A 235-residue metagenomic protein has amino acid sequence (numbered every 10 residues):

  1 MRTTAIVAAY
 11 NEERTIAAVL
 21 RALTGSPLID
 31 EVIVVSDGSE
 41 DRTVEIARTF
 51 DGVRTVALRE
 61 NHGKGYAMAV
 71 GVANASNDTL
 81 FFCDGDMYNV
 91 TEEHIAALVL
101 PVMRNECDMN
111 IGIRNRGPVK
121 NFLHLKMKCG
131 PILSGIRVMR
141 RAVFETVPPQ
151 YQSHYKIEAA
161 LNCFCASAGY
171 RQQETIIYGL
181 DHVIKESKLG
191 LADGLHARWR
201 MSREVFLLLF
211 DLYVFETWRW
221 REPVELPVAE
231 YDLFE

Functional and structural regions predicted by a protein language model:
R2-T4, E31, A160: Cell-envelope/extracellular polymer assembly enzymes that use nucleotide-activated donors
N11-G25: Short, well-formed alpha-helical segments that are part of the catalytic scaffolds of diverse glycosyltransferases
S36-V44: A conserved acidic beta->alpha catalytic loop
L58-A75: Glycine-rich, basic loop-to-helix element that forms the pyrophosphate-binding segment of sugar-nucleotide handling
L80: Short aromatic/hydrophobic "clamp" motif used to bind/position activated sugar donors
E92-I111: Conserved donor-nucleotide/metal-binding helix-loop-beta segment in metal-dependent transferases, i.e., the alpha-helix
N110-H124: Short beta-strand-to-loop element that shapes/binds the nucleotide-sugar donor at the catalytic cleft/hinge
Q152, A159, A166-E235: Hydrophobic helical membrane-anchoring modules
